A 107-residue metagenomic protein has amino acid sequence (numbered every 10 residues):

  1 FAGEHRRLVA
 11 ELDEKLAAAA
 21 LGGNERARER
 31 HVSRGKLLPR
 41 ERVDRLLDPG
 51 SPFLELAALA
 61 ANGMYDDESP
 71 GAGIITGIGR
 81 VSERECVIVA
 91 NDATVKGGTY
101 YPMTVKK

Functional and structural regions predicted by a protein language model:
F1-K107: Terminal-region recognition feature
